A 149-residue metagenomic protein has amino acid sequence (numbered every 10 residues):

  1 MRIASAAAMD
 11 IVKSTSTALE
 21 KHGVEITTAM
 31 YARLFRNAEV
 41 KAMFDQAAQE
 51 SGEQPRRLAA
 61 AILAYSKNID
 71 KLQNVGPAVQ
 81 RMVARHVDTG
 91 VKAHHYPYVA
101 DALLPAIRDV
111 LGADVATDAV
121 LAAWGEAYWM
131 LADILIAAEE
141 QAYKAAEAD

Functional and structural regions predicted by a protein language model:
M1-D149: Globin-like tetrapyrrole-binding proteins
